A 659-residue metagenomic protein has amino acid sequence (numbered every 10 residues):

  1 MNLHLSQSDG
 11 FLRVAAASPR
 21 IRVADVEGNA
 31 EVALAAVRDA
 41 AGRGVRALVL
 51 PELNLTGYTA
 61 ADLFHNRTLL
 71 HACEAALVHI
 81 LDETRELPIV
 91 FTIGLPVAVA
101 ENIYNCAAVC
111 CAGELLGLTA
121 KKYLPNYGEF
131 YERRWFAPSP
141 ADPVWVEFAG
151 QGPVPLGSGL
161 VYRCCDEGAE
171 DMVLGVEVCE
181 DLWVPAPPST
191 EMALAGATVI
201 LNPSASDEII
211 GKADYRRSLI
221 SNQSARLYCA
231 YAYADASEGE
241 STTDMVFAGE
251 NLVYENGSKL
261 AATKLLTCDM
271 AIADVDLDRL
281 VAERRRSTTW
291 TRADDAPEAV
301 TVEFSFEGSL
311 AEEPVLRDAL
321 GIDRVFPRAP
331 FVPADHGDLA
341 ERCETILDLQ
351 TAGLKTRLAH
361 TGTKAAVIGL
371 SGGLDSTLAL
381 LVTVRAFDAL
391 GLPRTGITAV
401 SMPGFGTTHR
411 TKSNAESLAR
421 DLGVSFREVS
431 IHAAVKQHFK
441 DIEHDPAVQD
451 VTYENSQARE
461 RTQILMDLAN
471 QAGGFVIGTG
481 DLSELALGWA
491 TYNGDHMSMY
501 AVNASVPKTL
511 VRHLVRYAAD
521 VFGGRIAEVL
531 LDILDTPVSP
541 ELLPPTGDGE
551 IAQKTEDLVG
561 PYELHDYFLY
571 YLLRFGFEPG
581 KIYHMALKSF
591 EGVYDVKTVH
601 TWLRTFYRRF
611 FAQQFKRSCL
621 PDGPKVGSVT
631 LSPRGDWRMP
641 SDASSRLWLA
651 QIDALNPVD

Functional and structural regions predicted by a protein language model:
M1-V367, R385-R394, F426: Enzyme catalytic cores with a strong preference for nitrogen-chemistry domains
N29, E170, Y228-C229, E238-S241 (+5 more regions): ATP/NTP-dependent adenylation/nucleotidyl-transfer catalytic domains that generate, transfer, or process NMP-activated
